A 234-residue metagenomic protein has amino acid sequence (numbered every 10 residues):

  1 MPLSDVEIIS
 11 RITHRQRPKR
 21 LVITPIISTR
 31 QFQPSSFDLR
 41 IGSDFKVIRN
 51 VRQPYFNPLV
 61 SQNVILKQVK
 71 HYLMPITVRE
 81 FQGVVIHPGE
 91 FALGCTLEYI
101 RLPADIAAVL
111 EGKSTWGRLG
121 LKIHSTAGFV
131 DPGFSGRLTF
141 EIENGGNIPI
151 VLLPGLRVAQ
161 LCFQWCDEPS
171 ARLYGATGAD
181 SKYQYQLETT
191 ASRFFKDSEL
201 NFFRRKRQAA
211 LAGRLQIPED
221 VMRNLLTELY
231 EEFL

Functional and structural regions predicted by a protein language model:
M1-L234: DUTPase catalytic domain/fold
